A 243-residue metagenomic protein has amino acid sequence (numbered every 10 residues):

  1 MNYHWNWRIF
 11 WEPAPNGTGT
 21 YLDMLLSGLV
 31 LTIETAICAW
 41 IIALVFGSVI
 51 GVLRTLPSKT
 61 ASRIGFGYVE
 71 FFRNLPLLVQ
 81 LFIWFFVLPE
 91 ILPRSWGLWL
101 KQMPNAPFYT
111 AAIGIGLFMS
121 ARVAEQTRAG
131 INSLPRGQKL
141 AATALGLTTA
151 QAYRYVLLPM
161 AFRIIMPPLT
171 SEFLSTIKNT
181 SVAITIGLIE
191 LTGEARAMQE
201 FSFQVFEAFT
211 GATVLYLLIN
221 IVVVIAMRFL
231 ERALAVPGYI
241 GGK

Functional and structural regions predicted by a protein language model:
M1-K243: Transmembrane alpha-helices and adjacent helix-loop boundaries
